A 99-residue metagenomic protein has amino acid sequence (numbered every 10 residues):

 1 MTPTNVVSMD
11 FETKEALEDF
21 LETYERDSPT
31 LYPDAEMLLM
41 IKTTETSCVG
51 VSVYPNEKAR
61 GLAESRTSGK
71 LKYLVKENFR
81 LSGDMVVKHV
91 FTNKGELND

Functional and structural regions predicted by a protein language model:
M1-G69, Y73-D99: Short S/T/G/P-rich N-terminal loop/turn motif that feeds into the first structured element of a domain
